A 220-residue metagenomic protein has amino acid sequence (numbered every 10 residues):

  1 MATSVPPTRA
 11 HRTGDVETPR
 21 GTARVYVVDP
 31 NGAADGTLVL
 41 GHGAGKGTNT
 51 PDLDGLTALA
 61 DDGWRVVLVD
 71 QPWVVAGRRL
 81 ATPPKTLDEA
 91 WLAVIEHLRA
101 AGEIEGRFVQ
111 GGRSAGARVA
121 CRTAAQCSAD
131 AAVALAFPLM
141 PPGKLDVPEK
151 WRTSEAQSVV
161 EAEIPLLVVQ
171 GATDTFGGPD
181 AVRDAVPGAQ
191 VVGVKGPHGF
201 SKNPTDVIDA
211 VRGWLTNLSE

Functional and structural regions predicted by a protein language model:
G14-G106, V119, E155, G193: Serine-hydrolase catalytic machinery in alpha/beta-hydrolase-like enzymes
R65, P187-G199: Catalytic histidine neighborhood in serine/cysteine hydrolases with alpha/beta-hydrolase-type architecture
Q110-G112, L135: Short beta-strand immediately N-terminal to the catalytic nucleophile in serine-hydrolase-like folds
G112-A120: Gly/Ala-rich beta-loop-alpha elbow adjacent to hydrolase catalytic centers
S128-P141: A conserved short beta-strand
A162, V168-Q170: Short beta-strand/loop motif that positions the catalytic acidic residue of the alpha/beta-hydrolase fold
T175-A181: Conserved alpha/beta-hydrolase "acid-adjacent" motif
G196-I208: Catalytic histidine-centered segment of alpha/beta-hydrolase-like enzymes
